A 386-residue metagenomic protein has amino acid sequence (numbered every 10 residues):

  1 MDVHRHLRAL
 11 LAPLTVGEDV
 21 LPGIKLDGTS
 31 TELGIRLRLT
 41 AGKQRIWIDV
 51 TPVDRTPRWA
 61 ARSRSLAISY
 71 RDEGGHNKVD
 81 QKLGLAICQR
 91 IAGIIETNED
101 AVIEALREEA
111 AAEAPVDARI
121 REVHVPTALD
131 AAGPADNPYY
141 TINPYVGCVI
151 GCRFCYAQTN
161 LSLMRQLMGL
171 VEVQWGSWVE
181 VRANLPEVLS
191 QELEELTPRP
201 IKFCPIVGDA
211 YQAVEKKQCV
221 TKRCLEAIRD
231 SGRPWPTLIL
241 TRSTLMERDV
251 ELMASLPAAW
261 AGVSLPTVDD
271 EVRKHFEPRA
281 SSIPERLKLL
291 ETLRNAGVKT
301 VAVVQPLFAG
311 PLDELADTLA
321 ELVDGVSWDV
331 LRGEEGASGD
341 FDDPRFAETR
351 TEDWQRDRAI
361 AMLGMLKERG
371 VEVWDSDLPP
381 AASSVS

Functional and structural regions predicted by a protein language model:
M1-P13, G17-K43, W47, R58 (+4 more regions): Auxiliary Fe-S-binding modules of radical SAM enzymes
L10, S65-E113: Ampiphathic alpha-helical segments that act as solvent-exposed interaction surfaces
E113-W260, V268-E271, I283, L312: Conserved Radical SAM active-site core
K202-F203, T237-I239, A261-V263, T300-V304 (+2 more regions): Hydrophobic faces of well-ordered beta-strands that scaffold small-molecule active sites in alpha/beta enzyme cores
D209, R242-T244, S264-V268, Q305-L307 (+2 more regions): Active-site beta-loop-alpha junctions enriched in small/polar residues
A210-A213, E271-R279, V298-V303: Surface-exposed cleft-lining segments at the edges of enzyme active sites
R229, A254, L287-G297, L363-V371: Surface-exposed amphipathic alpha-helices with a cationic face
R279, L289-L312: Conserved strand-turn element in the central/C-terminal portion of the radical SAM core barrel that lines
